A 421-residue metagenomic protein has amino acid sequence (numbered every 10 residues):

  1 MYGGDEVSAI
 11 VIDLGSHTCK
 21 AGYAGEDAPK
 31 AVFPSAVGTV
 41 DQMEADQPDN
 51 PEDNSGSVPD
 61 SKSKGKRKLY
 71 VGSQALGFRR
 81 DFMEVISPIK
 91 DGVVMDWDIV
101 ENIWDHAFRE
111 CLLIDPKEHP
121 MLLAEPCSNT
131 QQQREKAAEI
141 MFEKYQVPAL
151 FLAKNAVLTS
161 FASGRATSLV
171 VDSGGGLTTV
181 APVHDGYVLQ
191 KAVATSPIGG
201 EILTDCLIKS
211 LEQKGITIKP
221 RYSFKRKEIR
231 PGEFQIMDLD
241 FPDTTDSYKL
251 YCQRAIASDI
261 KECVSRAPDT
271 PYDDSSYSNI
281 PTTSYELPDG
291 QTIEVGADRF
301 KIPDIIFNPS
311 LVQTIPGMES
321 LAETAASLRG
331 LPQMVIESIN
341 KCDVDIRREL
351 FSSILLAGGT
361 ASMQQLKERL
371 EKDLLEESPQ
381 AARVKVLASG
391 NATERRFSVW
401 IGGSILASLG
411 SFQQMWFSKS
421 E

Functional and structural regions predicted by a protein language model:
M1-E421: C-terminal region/appendage detector
